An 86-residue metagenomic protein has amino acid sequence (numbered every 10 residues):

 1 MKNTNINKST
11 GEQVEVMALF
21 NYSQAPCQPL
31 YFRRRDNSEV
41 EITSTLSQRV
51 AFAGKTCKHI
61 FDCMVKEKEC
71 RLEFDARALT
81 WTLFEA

Functional and structural regions predicted by a protein language model:
M1-A86: Cysteine-centric segments in proteins
